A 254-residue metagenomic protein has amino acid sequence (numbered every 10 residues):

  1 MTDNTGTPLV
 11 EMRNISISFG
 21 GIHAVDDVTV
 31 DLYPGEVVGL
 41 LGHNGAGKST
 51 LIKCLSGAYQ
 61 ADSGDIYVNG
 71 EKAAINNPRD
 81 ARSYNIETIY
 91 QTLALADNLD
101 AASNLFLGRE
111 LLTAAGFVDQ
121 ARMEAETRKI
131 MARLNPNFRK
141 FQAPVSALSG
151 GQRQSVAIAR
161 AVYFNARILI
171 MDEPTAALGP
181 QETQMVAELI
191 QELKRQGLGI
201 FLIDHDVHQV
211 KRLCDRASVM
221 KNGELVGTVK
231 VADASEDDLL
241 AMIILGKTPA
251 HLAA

Functional and structural regions predicted by a protein language model:
T2-A254: Glycine-rich phosphate-binding loops of nucleotide-dependent enzymes
